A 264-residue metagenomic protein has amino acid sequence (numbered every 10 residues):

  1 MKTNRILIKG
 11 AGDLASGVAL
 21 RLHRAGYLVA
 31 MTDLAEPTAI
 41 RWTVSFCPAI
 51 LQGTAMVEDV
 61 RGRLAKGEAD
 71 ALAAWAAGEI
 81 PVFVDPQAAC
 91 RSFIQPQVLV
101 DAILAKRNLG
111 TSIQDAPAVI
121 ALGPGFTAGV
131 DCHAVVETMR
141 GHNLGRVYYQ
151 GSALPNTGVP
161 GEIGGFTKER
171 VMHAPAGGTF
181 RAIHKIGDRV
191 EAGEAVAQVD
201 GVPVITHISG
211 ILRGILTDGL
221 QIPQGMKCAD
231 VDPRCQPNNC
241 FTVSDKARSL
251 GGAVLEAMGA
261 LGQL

Functional and structural regions predicted by a protein language model:
M1-L264: Well-ordered secondary-structure scaffolds
